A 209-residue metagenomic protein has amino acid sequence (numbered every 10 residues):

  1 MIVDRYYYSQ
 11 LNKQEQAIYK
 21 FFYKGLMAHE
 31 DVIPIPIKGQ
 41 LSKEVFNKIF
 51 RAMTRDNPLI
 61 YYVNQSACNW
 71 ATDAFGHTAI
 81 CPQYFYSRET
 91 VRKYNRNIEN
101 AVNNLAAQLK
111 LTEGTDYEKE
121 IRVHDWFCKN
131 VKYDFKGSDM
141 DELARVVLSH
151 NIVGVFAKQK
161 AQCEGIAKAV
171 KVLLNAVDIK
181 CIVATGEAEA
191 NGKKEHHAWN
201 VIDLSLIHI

Functional and structural regions predicted by a protein language model:
M1-A107: Linear, non-domain "peripheral" regions
S87-V155: Secondary-structure boundary elements
K93, A157-A161, T185, A190: Alpha-helix capping and helix-loop boundary segments enriched in small/acidic/polar residues
K119, Q159, K194-H196: Generic hydrophobic secondary-structure packing signal
V123, H208-I209: Adenylate-forming
L148, V155-Q162, I166: Secondary-structure capping and boundary motifs in well-ordered enzyme cores
G165-I207: Hydrophobic/aromatic-rich core segments of domains that either
